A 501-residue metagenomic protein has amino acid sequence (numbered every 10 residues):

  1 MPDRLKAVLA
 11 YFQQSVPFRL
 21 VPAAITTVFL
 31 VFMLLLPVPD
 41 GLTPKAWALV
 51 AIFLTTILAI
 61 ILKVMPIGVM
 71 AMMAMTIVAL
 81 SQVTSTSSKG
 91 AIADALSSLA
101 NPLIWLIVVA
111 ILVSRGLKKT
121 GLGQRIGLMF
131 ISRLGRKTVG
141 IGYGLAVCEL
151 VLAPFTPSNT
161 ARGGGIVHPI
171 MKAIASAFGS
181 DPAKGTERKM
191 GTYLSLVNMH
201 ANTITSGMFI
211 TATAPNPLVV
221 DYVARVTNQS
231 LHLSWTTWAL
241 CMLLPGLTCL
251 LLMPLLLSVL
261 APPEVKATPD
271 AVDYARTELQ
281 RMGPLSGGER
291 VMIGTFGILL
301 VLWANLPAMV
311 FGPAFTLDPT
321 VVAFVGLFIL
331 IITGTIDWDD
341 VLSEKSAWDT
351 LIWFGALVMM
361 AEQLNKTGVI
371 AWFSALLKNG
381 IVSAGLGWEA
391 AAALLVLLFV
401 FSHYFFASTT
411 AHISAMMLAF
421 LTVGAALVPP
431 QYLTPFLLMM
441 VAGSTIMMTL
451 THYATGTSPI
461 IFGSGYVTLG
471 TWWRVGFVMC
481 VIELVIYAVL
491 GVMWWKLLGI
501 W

Functional and structural regions predicted by a protein language model:
M1-L106, V226, S230, T236-A375 (+3 more regions): Hydrophobic transmembrane alpha-helices of multi-pass small-molecule transporters
T55-L62, G116-M129, R133, I332-D340 (+2 more regions): C-terminal ends of transmembrane helices
L58-P66, C148-S158, H200-I210, N305 (+2 more regions): Transmembrane alpha-helix interface/packing and boundary motifs in multi-pass membrane proteins, characterized by
D94-F178, Y193: Hydrophobic or amphipathic alpha-helical targeting/insertion segments
I107, V139-A153, G179-S206, H232-C241 (+2 more regions): Alpha-helical transmembrane segments of multi-pass membrane proteins
T160-S176, S195, M208-T227, D270 (+4 more regions): Re-entrant/interfacial helical elements at transmembrane boundaries that shape and gate the permeation pathway
A177-A183, L243-G246, G355-M360, I370 (+1 more regions): C-terminal transmembrane helix pair
F178-K266, T457-M493, W501: Membrane-core helix-loop-helix motifs of multi-pass transport proteins
